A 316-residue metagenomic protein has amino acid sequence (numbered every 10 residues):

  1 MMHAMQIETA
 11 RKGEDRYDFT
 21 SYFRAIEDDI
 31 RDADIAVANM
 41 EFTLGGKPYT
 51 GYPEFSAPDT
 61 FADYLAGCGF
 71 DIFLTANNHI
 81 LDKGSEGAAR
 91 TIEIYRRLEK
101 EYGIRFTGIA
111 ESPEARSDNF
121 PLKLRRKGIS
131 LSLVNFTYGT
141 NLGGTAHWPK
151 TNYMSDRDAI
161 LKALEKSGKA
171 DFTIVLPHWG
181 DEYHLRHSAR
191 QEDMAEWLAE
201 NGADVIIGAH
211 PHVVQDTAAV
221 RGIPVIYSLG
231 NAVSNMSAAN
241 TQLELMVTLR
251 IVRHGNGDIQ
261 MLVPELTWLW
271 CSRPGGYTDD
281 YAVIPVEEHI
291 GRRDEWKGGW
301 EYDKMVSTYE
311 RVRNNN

Functional and structural regions predicted by a protein language model:
M1-N316: Acidic, metal/ion-coordinating pockets
